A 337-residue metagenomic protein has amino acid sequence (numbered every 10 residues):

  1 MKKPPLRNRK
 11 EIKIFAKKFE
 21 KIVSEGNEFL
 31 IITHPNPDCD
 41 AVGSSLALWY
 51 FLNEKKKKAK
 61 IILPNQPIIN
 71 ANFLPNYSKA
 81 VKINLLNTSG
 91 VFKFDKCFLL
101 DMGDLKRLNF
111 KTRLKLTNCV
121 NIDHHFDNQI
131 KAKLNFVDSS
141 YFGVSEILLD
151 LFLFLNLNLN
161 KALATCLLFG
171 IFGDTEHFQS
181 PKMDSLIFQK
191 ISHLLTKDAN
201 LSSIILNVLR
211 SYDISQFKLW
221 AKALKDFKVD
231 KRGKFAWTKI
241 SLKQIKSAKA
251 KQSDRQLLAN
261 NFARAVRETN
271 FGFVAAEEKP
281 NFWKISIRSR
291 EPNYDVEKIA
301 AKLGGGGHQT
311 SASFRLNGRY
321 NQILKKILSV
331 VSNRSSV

Functional and structural regions predicted by a protein language model:
K2-P35, G43-N72, T88-D95, G173-K302 (+1 more regions): Hydrophobic helix-and-loop "lid/oligomerization" segment in the mid-to-C-terminal part of catalytic domains
K3-F19, K106-L116, S139-L148: An acidic intrinsically disordered interaction segment
C39-S45, K106-L108: Short glycine/serine/threonine-rich phosphate/pyrophosphate-binding segments that cradle anionic phosphate groups
S44-A47, P75-Y77, K111-K115, L134-V137 (+2 more regions): Short, glycine/charged-enriched secondary-structure capping and boundary segments
I68-Y77, L100: Glycine-rich nucleotide/cofactor/substrate-binding loop typically near the N-terminus or early in the first domain
K79-L134: Active-site cofactor/cluster-binding pocket
I122-K190: Short alpha-helices
